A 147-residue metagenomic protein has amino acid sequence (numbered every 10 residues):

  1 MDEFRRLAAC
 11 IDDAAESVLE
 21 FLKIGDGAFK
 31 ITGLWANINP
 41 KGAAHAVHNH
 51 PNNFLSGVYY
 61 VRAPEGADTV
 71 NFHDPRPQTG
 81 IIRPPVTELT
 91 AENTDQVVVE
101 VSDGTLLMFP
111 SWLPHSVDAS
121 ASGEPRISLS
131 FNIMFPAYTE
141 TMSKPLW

Functional and structural regions predicted by a protein language model:
M1-A43, V47-N49: Signature of the catalytic double-stranded beta-helix
T32, N53-L55, P125-I127: Residues at beta-strand starts and edge strands
A36-M108, F135-W147: Catalytic core of non-heme Fe(II) oxygenases with the double-stranded beta-helix
H45-H48, H115-S122: Short beta-strand His + acidic residue motifs that chelate non-heme Fe in jelly-roll/DSBH and cupin folds
D95, S122-G123: A hydrophobic alpha-helix/topogenic segment detector that preferentially activates on transmembrane helices
G123-I133: A short alpha/beta connector and helix-capping loop motif
